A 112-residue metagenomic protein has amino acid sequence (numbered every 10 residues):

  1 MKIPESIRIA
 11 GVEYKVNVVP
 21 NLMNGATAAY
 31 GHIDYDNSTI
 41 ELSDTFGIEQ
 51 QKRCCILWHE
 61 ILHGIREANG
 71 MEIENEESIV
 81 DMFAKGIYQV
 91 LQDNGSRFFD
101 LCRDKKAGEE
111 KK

Functional and structural regions predicted by a protein language model:
M1-Q51, A68-K112: Metalloprotease/metallohydrolase-associated module, dominated by Zn2+-dependent proteases
C55-E67: Active-site recognition of the HExxH zinc-binding catalytic motif
